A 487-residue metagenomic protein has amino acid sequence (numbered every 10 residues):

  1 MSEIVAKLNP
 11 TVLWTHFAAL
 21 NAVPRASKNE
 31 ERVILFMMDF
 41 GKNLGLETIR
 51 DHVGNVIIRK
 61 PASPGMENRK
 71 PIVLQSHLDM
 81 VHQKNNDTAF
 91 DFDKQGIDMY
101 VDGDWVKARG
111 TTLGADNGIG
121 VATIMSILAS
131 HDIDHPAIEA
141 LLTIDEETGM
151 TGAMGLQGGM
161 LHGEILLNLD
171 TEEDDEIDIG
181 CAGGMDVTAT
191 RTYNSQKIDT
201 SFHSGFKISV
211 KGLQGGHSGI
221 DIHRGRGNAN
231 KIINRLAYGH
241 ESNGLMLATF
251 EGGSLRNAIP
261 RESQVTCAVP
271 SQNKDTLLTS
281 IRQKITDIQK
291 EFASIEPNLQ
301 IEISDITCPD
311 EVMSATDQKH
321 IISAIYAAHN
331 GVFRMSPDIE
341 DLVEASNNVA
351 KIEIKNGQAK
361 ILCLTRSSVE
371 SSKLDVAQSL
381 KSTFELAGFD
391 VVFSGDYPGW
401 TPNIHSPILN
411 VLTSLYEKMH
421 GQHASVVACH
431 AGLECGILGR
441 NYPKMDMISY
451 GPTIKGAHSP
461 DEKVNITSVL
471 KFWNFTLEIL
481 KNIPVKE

Functional and structural regions predicted by a protein language model:
E3-D104: Acidic/His- and Gly-rich active-site-bordering loop/insert found across diverse amide/peptide-bond hydrolases
P10-L13, P337, E344-A359, L364 (+1 more regions): Zn-dependent metallopeptidase/amidohydrolase metal-coordination segment
M66-T148, A153-E164, Q318, Y326-H329 (+3 more regions): Active-site metal-coordination/substrate-binding segment of hydrolases, especially metallo-dependent peptidases
L78-M80, L141-G149, D170-D174, Q214 (+2 more regions): Acidic, glycine-rich active-site loops and adjacent beta-strand->loop/helix elements that engage anionic groups
G96, D104-K107, E147-T148, A153-R366: Midchain, well-structured core segments that form catalytic/ion-binding scaffolds
D221, N228-K231, R235-F250, D396 (+1 more regions): Active-site-adjacent substrate-binding region of metalloamidase/peptidase-like peptide-processing proteins
R226-S242, N273-K274, H320-A324, L374-S382 (+2 more regions): His/Asp/Glu-rich mid-to-C-terminal helical/loop segments that flank catalytic regions of hydrolases
L342-A431: Substrate-recognition/cap regions that form aromatic- and gly/pro-loop-enriched pockets for small-molecule ligands
